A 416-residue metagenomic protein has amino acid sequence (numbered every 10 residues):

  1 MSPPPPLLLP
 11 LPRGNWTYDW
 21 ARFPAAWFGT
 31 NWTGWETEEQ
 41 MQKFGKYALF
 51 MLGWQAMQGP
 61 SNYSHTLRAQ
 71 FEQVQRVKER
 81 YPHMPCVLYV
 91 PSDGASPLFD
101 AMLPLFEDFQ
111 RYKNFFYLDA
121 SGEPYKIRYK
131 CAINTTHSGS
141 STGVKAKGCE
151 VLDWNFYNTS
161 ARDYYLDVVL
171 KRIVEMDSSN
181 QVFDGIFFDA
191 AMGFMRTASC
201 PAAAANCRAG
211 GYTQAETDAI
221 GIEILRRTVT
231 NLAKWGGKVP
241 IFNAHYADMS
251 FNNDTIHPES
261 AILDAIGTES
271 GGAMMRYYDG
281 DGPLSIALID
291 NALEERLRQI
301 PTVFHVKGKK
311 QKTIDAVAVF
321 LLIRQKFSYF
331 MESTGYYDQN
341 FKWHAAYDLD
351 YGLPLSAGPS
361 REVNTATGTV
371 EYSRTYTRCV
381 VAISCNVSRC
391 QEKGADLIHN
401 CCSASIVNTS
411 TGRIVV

Functional and structural regions predicted by a protein language model:
S2-P3: Extracellular mucin-like PTS segments
L7-V416: Glycan-processing catalytic domains of CAZymes
